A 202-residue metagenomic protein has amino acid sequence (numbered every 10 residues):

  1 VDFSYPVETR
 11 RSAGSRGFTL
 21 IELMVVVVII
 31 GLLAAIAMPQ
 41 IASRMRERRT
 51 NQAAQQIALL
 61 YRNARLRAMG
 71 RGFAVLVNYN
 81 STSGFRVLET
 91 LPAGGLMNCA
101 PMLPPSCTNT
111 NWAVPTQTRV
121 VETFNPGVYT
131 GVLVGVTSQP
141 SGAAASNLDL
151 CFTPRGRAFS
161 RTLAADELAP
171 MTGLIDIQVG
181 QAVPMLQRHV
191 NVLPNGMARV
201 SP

Functional and structural regions predicted by a protein language model:
D2-R10, I21-M24, L32, I36-R62 (+2 more regions): N-terminal helix-rich module
